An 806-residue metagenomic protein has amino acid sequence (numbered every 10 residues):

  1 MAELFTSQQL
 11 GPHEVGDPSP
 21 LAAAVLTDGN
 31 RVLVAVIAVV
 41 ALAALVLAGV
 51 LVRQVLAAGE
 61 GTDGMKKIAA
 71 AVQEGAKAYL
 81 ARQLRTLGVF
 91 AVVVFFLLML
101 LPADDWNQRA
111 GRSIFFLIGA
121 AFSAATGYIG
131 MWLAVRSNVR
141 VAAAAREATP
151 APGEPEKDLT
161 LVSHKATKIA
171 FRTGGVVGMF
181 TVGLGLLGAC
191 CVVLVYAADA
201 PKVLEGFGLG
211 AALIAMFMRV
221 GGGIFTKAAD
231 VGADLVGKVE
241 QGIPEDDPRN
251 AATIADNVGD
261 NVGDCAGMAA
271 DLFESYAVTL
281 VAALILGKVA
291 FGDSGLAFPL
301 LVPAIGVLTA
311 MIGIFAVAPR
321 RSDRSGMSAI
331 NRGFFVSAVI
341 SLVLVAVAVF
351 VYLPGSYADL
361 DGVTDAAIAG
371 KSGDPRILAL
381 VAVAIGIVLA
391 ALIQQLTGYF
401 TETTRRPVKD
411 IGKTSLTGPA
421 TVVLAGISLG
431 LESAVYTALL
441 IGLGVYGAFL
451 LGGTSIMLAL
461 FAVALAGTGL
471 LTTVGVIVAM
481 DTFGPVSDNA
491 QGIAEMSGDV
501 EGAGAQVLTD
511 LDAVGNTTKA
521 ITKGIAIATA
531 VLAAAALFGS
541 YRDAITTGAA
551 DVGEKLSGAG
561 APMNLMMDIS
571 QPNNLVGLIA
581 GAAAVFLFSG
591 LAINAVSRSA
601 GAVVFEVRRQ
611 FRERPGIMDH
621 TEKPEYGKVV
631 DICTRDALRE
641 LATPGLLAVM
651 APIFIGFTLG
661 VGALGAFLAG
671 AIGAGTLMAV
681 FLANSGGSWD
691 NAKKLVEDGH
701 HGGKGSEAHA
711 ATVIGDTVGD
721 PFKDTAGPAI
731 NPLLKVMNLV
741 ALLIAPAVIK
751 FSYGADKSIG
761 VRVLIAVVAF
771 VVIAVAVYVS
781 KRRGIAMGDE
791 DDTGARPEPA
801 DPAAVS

Functional and structural regions predicted by a protein language model:
A2-S806: Hydrophobic packing and interface segments
